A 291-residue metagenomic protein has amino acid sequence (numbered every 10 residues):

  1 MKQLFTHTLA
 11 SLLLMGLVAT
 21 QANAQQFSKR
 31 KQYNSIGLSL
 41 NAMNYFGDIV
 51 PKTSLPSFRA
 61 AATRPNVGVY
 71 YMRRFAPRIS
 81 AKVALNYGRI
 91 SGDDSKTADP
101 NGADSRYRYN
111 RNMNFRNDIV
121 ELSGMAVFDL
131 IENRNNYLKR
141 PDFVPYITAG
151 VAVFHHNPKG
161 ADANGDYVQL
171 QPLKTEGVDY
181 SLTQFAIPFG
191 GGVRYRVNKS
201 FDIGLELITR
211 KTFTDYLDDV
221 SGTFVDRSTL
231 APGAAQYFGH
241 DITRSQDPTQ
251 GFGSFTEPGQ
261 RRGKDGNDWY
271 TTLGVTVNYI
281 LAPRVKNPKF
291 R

Functional and structural regions predicted by a protein language model:
Q32, A61-P65, D118-L122, F143 (+2 more regions): Residues that define the transmembrane beta-barrel architecture of outer-membrane proteins
L38-A42, V69-R73, G124-L130, A149-V153 (+3 more regions): Residues on the lipid-exposed face of transmembrane beta-strands in outer-membrane beta-barrel proteins
A42-Y70: Surface-exposed strand-loop-strand hairpins of Gram-negative outer-membrane beta-barrel proteins
F46, R78-A81, S200-I203, P283-N287: Repeated loop/turn-to-beta-strand initiation elements of outer-membrane beta-barrel proteins
K52-S57, Y107-F115, N135, L173-D179 (+1 more regions): Extracellular loop and loop/strand-boundary signature of outer-membrane beta-barrel proteins
P77-I79, L85-A163: Gram-negative (and chloroplast) outer-membrane scaffold detector with strong preference for beta-barrel transmembrane
S123, V127, G266-R291: Outer-membrane beta-barrel "beta-signal"
A152-G266: Outer-membrane beta-barrel transmembrane domain signature
